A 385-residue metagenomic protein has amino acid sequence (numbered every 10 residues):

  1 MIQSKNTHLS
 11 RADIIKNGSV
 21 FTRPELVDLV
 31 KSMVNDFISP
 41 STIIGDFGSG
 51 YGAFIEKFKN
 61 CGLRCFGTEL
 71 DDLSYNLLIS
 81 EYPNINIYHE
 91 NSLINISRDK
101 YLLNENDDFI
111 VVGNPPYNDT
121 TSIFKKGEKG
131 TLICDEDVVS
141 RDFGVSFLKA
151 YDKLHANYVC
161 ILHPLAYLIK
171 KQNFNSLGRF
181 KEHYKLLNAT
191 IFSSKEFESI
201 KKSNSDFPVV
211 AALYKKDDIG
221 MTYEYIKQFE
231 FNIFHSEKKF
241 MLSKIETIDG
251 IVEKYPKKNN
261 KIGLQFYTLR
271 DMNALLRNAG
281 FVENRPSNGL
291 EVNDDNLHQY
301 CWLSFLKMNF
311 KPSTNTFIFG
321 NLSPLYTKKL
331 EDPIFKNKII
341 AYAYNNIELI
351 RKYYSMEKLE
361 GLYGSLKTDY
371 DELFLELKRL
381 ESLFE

Functional and structural regions predicted by a protein language model:
M1-I79, I85-N86, N91-I96, I350-E385: Class I S-adenosyl-L-methionine
I55, N118-S122, Y167-Q172, M221-T222: Short catalytic/ligand-binding loop motif for oxyanion handling, primarily in non-cytosolic enzymes, centered on
N91, V111-N118: Amphipathic alpha-helical repeat scaffolds
I94-D107: Short amphipathic alpha-helix with an adjacent loop that forms part of the alpha/beta core around
N118-S140: Mobile active-site "lid"/loop adjacent to the S-adenosyl-L-methionine
V139-F197, A212: Conserved Class I SAM-dependent methyltransferase catalytic core
N204-N260: Flexible, glycine-/basic-rich loop-and-beta segments that form/coincide with the SAM-dependent methyltransferase
Q265-E385: C-terminal target-recognition/interaction regions appended to catalytic cores
